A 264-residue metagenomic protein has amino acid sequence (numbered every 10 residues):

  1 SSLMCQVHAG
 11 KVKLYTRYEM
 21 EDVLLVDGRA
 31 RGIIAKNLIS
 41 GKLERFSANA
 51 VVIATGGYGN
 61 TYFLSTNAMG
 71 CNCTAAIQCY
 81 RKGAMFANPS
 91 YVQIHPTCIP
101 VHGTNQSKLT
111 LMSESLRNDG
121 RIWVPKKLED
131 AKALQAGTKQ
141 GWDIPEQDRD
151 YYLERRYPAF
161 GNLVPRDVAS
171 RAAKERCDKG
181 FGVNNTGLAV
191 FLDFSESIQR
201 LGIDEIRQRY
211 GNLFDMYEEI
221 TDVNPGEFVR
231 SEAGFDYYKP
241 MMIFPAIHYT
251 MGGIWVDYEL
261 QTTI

Functional and structural regions predicted by a protein language model:
S1-E21, V26, N88-I264: Mobile, glycine/GP-rich and aromatic-enriched active-site lid/loop segments adjacent to catalytic centers
C5, I39, G57-N60: Conserved helix-loop functional segments at active or binding sites
R29, S40-E44, L128-D130: Short acidic/polar mixed-charge low-complexity motifs
R31, T55-Y58, M251-G252, E259: Short glycine-rich loop/turn motifs that provide flexible caps or phosphate-binding loops at active sites
I34-N37: Short beta-strand segments that buttress and anchor functional surface loops
I39-A50, T263: Core beta-strand elements of the Rossmann-like FAD/NAD(P) dinucleotide-binding domain in flavoenzyme oxidoreductases
A50-L109: Glycine-rich loop(s) and the adjacent beta-strand/alpha-helix scaffold that form part
